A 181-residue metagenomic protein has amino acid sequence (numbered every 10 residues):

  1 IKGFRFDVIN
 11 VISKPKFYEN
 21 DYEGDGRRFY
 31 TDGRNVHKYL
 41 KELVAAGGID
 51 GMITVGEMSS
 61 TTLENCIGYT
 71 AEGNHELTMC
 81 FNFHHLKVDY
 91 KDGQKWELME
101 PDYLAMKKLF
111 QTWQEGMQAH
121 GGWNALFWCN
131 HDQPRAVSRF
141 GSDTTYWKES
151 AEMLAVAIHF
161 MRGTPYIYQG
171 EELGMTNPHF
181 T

Functional and structural regions predicted by a protein language model:
I1-T181: Active-site and adjacent substrate-binding regions of carbohydrate-active enzymes
